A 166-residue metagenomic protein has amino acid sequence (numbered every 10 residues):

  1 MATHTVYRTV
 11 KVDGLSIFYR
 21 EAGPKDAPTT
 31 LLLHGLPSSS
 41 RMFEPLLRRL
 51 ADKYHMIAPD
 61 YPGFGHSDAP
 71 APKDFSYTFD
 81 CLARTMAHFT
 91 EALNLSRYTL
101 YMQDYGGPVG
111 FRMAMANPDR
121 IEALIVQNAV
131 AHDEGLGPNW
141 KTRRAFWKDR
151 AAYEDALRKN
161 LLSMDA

Functional and structural regions predicted by a protein language model:
A2-T5, L15-I17, A22-K25, T29 (+4 more regions): Flexible "cap/lid" subdomain of the alpha/beta-hydrolase fold that forms the substrate-access gate
L36-L47: The serine-hydrolase catalytic nucleophile loop
M42, Y61-F64: Recognition helices and adjacent regulatory flanks at domain boundaries
P45-Y54, A92: A short, Lys/Arg-enriched amphipathic alpha-helix followed by its capping loop at the start of a domain
R48, P59-P62: N-terminal cap/lid subdomain of alpha/beta-hydrolase-fold enzymes
